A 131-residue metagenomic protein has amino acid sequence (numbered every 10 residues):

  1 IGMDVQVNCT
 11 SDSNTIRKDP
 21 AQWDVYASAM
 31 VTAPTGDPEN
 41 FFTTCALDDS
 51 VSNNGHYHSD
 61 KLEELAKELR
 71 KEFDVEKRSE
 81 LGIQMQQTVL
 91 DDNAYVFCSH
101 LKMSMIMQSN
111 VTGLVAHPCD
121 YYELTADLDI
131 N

Functional and structural regions predicted by a protein language model:
I1-C45, L81-G82: Periplasmic binding protein-like
I1-V5, A33, E72-E76, Y121 (+1 more regions): Short linear motifs at secondary-structure transitions and domain/linker junctions
S11-D12, S59, D74: Helix N-cap and loop-to-helix transition residues
T15, Q22, D37, K61-E68 (+2 more regions): Extracytoplasmic/secreted proteins, especially bacterial periplasmic and envelope-associated proteins
R17-Q22, F41-K71, H100-N131: Short, solvent-exposed loop/beta-turn-alpha elements that line the ligand-binding surface or hinge of extracytoplasmic
A29, F73-S109: Bilobed periplasmic-binding protein-like "clamshell/Venus-flytrap" ligand-binding domains
